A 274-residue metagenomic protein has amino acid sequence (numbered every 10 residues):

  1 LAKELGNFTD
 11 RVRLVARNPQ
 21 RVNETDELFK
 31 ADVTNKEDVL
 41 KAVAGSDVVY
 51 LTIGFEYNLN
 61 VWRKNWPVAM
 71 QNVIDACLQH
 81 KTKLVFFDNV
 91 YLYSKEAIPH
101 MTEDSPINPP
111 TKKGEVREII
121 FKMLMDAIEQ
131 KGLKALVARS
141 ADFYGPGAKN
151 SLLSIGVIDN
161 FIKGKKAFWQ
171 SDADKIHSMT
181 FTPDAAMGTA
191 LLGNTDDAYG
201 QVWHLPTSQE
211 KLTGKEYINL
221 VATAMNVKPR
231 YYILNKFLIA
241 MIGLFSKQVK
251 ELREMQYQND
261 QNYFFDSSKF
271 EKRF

Functional and structural regions predicted by a protein language model:
L1, G188-L252, S267, K272: Mid/C-terminal beta-alpha module of Rossmann-like enzyme folds, strongest in SDR-family dehydrogenases/epimerases
L1-F8: N-terminal Rossmann NAD(P)H-binding glycine-rich loop of SDR-like oxidoreductase domains
R13, Q71-E118, L136: Conserved Rossmann-fold NAD(P)-dependent oxidoreductase catalytic core, especially the SDR/UDP-sugar
R17-H80: NAD(P)H-binding glycine-rich loop region in Rossmannoid oxidoreductase-like domains and their noncatalytic homologs
R63-P67, P99, P110-K122, S151-I155 (+4 more regions): Short-chain dehydrogenase/reductase
N89, K122-G147: Conserved beta-loop-beta element that borders a ligand/cofactor-binding pocket
K149-G156, Q170-G193, G200-H204: Substrate-positioning beta->alpha
G156-S178, P229-Y263: Alpha-helical membrane-targeting segments
